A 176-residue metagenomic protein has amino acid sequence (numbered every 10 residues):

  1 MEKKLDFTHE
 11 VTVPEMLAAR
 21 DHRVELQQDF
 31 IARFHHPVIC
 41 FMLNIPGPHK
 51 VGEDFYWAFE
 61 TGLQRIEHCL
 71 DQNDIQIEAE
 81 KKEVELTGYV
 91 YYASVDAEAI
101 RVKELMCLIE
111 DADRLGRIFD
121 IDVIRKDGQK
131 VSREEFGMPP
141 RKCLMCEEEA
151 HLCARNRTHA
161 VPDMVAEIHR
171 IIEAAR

Functional and structural regions predicted by a protein language model:
M1-C69, N73, V84, R101-R176: Long, contiguous binding/interaction regions
A79-T87: Short, charge-patterned binding micro-sites
G88-A97: Short cationic amphipathic helices and targeting signals
